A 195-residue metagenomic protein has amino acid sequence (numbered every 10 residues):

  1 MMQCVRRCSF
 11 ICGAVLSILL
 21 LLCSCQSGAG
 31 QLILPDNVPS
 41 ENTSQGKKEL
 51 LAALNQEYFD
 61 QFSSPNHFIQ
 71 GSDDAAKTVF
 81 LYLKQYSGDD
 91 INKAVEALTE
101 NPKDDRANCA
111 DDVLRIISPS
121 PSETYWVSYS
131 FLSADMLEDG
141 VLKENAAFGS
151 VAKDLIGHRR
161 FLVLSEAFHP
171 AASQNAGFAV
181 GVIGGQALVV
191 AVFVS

Functional and structural regions predicted by a protein language model:
M2-C12: Bacterial N-terminal signal peptides that target proteins for export
S9-F10, L50, V163: Sequence-pattern detector for short linear motifs and compositional/periodic biases rather than a specific fold
G30-I117: Short, well-ordered surface patches within globular domains
E100-S195: A well-ordered secondary-structure block
